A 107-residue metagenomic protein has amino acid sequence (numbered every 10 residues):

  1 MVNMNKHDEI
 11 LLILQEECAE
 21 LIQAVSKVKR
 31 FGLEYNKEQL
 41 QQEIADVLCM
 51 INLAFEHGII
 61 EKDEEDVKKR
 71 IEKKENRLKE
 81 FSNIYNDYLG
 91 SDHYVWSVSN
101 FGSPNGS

Functional and structural regions predicted by a protein language model:
M1-S107: Flexible "arm" and connector segments at domain edges
